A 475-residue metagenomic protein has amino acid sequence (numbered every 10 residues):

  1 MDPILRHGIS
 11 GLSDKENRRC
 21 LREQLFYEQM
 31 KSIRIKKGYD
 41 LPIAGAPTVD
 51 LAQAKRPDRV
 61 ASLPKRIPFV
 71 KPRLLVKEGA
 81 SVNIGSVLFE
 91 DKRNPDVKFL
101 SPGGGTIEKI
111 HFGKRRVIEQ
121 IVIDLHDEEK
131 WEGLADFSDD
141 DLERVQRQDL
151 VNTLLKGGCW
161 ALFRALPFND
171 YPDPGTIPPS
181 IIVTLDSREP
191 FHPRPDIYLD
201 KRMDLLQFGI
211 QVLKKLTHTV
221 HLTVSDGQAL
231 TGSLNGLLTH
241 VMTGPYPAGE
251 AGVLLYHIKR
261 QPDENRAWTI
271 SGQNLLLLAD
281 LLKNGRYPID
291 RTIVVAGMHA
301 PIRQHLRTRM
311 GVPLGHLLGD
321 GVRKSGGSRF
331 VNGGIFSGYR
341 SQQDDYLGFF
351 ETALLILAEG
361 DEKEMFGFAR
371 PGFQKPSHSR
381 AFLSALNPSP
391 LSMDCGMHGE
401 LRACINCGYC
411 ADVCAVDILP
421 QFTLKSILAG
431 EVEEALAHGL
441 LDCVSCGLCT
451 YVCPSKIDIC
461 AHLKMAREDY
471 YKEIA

Functional and structural regions predicted by a protein language model:
M1-Y27: N-terminal amphipathic/basic-hydrophobic helices that include classical n-h-c signal peptides and signal-anchor
L25-L75, M242: N-terminal, Lys/Arg-enriched amphipathic/low-complexity engagement segments that precede the first folded domain
R66-V70, V82-G85, N94, K98-K109: Generic structural motif
V70, V76, R93-D96, I302 (+2 more regions): Short, solvent-exposed loop/turn positions at domain surfaces that link secondary-structure elements or cap domain
V76-E90, K109, L448: Short, well-structured beta-strand-loop connectors
V97, H111-H316, D320-P371, K375-F382 (+6 more regions): Buried, small/hydrophobic-residue-enriched core segments of structured protein domains
V432-C443: Short linker/helix segments within small regulatory modules
